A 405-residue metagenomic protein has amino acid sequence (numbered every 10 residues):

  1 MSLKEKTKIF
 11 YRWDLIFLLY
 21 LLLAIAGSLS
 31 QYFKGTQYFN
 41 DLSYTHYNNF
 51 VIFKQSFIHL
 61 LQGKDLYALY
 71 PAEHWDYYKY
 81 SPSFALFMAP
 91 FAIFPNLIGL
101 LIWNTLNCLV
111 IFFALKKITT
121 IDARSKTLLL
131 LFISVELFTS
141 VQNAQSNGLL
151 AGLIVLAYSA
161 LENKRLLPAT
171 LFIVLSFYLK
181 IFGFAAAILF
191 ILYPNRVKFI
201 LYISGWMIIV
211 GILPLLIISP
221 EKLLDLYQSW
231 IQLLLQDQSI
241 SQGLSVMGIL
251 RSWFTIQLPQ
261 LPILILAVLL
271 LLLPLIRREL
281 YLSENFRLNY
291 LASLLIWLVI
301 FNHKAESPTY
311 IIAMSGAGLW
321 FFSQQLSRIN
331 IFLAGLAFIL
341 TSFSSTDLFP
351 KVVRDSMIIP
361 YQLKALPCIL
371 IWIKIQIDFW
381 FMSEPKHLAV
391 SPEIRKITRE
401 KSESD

Functional and structural regions predicted by a protein language model:
S2-P168, Y193-Y310, M314, S383-R399: Primarily membrane-embedded glycan-assembly and transfer machineries that use lipid-linked glycans
I9, V51, A123, F177 (+2 more regions): Short alpha-helical segments used as structural interaction elements across diverse proteins
Q31, F321-D405: Aromatic-enriched
L167-L171, G335: The feature captures the transmembrane alpha-helix scaffold of multi-pass secondary transporters
I173-F190, N302-I312: Transmembrane helices and adjacent periplasmic/lumenal helix-loop junctions of polyprenol-phosphate-dependent
I191-N195, G316, W320, Q324: Active-site catalytic pocket residues across diverse enzymes, especially alpha/beta-hydrolases
